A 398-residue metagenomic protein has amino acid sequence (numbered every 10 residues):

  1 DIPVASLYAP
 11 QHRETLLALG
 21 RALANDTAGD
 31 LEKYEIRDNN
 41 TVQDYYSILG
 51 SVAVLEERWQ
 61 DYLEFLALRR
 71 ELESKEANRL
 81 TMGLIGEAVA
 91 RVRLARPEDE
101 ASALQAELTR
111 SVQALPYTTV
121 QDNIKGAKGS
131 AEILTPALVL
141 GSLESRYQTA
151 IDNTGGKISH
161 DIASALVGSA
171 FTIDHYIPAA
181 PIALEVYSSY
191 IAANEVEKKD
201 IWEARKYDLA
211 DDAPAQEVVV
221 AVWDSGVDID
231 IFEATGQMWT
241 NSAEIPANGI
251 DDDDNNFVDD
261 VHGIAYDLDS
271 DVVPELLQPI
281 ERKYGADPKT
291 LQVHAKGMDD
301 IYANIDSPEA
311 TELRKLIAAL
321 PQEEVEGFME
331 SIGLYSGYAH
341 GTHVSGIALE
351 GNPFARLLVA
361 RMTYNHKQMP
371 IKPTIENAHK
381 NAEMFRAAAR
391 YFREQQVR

Functional and structural regions predicted by a protein language model:
R13-G29, R58-E64: Helix-turn-helix repeat elements of alpha-solenoid scaffolds
G29-N39: Flexible helix-coil transition and linker loops at the boundaries of alpha-helical arrays
N39-N40, D267: Residue signature of alpha-solenoid helical repeat architecture, marking inter-repeat boundaries and helix-start
T41, Y45, G83-I85: The tetratricopeptide repeat
Y46, A53-E56: Residue at a conserved register position within TPR or TPR-like alpha-solenoid repeats
M82-V219, S225-T235, A295-G327: Protease zymogen maturation seam
R205-K380, Q396: Subtilisin-like serine protease catalytic core
A389-R398: Short acidic, glycine-rich surface-loop motifs adjacent to enzyme active sites
